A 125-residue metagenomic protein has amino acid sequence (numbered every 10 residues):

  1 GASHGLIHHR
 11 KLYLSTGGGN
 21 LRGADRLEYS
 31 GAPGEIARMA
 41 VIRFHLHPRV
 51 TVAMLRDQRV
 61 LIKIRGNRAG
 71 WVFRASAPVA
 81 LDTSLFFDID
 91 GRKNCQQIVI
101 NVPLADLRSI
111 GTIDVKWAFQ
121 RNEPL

Functional and structural regions predicted by a protein language model:
G1-L125: CBM-like, beta-strand-rich accessory domains located in the C-terminal region of large, secreted polysaccharide-active
